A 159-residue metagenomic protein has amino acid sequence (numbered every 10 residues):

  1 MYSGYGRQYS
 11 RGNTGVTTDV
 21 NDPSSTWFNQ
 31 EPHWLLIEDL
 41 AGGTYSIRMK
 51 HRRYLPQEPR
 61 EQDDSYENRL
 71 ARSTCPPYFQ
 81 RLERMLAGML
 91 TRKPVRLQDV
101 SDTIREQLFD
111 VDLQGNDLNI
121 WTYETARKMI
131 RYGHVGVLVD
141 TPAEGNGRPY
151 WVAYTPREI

Functional and structural regions predicted by a protein language model:
M1-Y154: Extended, helix-rich architectural segments
